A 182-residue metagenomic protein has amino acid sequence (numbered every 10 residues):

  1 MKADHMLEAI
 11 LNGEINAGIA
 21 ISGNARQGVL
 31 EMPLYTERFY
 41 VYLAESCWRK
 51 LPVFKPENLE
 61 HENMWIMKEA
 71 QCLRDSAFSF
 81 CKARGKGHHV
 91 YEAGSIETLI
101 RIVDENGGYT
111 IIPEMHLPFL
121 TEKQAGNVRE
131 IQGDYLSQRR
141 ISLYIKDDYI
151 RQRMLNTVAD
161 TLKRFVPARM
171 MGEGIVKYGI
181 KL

Functional and structural regions predicted by a protein language model:
M1, I15-I21, G94, I111-P113 (+1 more regions): Short beta-strand and adjacent tight-turn residues that come in two discontinuous sequence segments and form the edges
M1-K2, I21-S22, M67, K86-T98: Short beta-strand-to-loop elements that line the ligand-binding cleft of bilobed periplasmic-binding protein-like
K2-F39, P52, V128-R129: Short beta-strand-centered segments that line the small-molecule binding cleft or hinge of alpha/beta clamshell
D4, S46, Q71, E97 (+1 more regions): Alpha-helix/helix-capping structural signal
A17-S22, L43-E45, I66-K68: Short beta-strand elements of ligand-binding domains
R26-P33, E37, L51, T98-D147: Beta-alpha-beta core module
R49, L73, R129-M171: A late-sequence structural motif
E62-R84, E114, R151-D160, R169-V176: Secondary-structure junction motif
